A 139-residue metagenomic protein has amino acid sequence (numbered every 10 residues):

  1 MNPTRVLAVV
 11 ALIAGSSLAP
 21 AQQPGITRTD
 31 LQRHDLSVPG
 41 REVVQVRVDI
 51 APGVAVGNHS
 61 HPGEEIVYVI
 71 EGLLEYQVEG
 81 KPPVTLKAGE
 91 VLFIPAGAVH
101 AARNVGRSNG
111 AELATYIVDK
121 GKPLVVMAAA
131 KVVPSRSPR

Functional and structural regions predicted by a protein language model:
M1-L7: Bacterial N-terminal signal peptides that target proteins for export
L7-S17: Bacterial N-terminal signal peptides
S17-Q23: Sec/Tat signal peptide C-region and signal peptidase I cleavage site
Q23-T29, H34-V44, R103-R139: Double-stranded beta-helix
S37, R41-V43, G53-Y68: A short beta-loop-beta micro-motif enriched in histidine and acidic residues
I50, G80-G97: Short acidic-glycine-tyrosine-enriched beta hairpin
N58, Y76-Q77, H100-G106: Short beta-strand His + acidic residue motifs that chelate non-heme Fe in jelly-roll/DSBH and cupin folds
P62-G80, E90: Glycine- and acidic-residue-biased ligand/ion/polar-headgroup-sensing regions
